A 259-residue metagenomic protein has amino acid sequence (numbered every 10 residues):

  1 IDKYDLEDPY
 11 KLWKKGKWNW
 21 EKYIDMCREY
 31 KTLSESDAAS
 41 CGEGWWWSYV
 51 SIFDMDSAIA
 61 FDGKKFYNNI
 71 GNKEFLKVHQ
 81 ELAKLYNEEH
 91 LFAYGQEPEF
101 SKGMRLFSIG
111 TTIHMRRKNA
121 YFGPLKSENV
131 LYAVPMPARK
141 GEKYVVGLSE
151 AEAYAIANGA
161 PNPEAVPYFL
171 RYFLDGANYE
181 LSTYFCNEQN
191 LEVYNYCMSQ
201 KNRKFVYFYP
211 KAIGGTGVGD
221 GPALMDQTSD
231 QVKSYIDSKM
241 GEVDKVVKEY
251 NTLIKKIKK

Functional and structural regions predicted by a protein language model:
I1-K11, G42-K64, L148-A155, V218-P222: Periplasmic solute-binding protein
G16-K22, F92-K102: Short helix-initiation/N-cap motifs at beta->coil->alpha
G16-Y67: Extracytoplasmic/periplasmic solute-binding protein
I24-E29, F61-G95: Glycine-centered hinge/linker elements that transmit conformational signals in sensory and ligand-binding systems
K31-A39, G103-L106, K126-Y132, P163-V166: Loop/turn elements at helix/coil->beta-strand transitions in domains of secreted/extracellular proteins
R105-T111, R116: Paired acidic/hydrophobic, glycine-rich loop segments that form the ligand-binding mouth/hinge of periplasmic-binding
F122-C186: Extracytoplasmic/periplasmic substrate-recognition and gating elements
A160-P167, D175-K259: Conserved C-terminal helix/tail region of periplasmic/extracytoplasmic solute-binding proteins
